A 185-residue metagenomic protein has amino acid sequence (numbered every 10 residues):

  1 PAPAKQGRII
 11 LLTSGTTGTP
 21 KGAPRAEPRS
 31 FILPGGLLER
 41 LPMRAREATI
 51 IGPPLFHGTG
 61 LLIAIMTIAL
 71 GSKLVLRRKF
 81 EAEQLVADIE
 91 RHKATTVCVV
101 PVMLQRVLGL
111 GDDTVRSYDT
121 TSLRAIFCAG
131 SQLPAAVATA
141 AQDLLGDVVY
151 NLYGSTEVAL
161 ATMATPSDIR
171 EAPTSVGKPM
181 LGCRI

Functional and structural regions predicted by a protein language model:
P1-L12, T19, L41-A48: Conserved pre-ATP/AMP-binding loop-to-beta segment of ANL
A2, T174-M180: Short Gly/Pro-enriched turn/cap motifs at secondary-structure boundaries
R8-I32: Conserved AMP-binding A3 loop
T13-T16, T49, L55, I89 (+4 more regions): Conserved S/T- and glycine-rich ATP-binding loop of Class I adenylate-forming
K21-P24, K73-K79, Y150: Short beta-strand->loop structural element characteristic of the AMP-binding/adenylate-forming
F31-A48, F56-T96, L110: Conserved AMP-binding/adenylation subdomain of ANL enzymes
A69, A94-V99, L108-E171, R184: Gly/Ser/Thr-rich phosphate-binding loop
